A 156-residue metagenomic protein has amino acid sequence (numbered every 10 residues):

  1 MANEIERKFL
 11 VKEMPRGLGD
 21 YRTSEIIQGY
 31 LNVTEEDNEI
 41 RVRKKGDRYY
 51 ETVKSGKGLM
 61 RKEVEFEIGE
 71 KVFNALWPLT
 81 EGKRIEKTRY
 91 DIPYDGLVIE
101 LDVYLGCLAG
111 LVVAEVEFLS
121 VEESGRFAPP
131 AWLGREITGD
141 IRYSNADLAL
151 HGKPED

Functional and structural regions predicted by a protein language model:
M1-D156: Phosphate-end processing signature that detects enzymes handling 5′-triphosphorylated RNA and polyphosphate
